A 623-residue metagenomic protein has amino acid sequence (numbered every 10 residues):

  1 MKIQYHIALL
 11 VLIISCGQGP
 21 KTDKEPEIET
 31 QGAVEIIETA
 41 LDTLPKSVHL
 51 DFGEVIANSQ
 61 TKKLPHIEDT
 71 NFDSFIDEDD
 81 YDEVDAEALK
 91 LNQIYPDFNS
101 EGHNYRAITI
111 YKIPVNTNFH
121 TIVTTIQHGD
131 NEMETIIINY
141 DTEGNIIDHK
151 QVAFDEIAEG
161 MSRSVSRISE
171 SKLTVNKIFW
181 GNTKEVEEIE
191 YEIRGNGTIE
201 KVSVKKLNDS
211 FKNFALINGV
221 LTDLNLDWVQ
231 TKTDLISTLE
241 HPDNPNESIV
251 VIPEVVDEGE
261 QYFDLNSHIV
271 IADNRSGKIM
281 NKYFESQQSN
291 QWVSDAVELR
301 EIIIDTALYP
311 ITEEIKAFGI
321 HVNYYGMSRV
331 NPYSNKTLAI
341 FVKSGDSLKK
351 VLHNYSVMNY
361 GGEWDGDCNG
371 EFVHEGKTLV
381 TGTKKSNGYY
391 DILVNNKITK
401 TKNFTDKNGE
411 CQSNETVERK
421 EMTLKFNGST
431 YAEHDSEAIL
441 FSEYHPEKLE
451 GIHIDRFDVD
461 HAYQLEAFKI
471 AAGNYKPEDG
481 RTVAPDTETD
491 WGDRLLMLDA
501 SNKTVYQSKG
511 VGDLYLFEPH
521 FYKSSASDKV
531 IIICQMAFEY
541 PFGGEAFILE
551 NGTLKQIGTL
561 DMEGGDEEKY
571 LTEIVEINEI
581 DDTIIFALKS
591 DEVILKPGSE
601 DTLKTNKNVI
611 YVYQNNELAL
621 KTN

Functional and structural regions predicted by a protein language model:
I14-S15: C-terminal motif of bacterial Sec signal peptides marking the signal peptidase cleavage site
G19-Y81, V165-K232, N335-K349, G362-A462 (+2 more regions): Acidic, small-residue rich beta-repeat scaffolds with periodic aromatic anchors
D23-R106, S203-R300, H434-L516: Terminal domain-start segments
A107-T117, V165-S169, D234-N246, E298-E314 (+4 more regions): Structural signature of eukaryotic scaffold interfaces centered on beta-propeller domains
K112-I146, K523-N551: Mid-length scaffold segments of soluble, non-membrane domains
N118-H128, E170-F179, E247-E254, E314-M327 (+4 more regions): Short beta-strand elements that form the blades of beta-propeller/WD-repeat-like and other beta-sheet-rich scaffold
G144-N145, G319-E375, S527-K529, A537-Y570: Short helix-loop boundary/capping segments
I147-A153, E200-K206, M280-S286, K349-N359 (+4 more regions): Beta-propeller fold detector
